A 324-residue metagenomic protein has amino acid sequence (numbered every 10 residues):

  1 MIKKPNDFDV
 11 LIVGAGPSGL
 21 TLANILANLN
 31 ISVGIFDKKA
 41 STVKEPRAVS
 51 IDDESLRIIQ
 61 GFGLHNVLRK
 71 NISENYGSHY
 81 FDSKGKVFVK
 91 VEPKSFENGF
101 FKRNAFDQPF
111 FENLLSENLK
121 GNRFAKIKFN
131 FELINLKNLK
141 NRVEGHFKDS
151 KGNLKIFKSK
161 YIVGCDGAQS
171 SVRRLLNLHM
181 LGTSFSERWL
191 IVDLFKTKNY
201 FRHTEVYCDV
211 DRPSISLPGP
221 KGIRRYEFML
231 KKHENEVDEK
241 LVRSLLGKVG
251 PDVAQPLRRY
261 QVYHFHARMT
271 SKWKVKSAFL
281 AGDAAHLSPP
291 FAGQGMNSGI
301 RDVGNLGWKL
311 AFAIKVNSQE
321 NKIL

Functional and structural regions predicted by a protein language model:
I2-S18: Beta1/beta-strand and adjacent pyrophosphate-binding region of the FAD-binding site in flavoprotein oxidoreductases
N6-F8, K151-Y161: Core beta-strand elements of the Rossmann-like FAD/NAD(P) dinucleotide-binding domain in flavoenzyme oxidoreductases
V10-I12, V33, A278: Conserved hydrophobic helix-helix packing surfaces used for dimerization/oligomerization
A15-N24, I59, L115, G164 (+2 more regions): Conserved mid-domain beta->alpha element of the FAD-binding
A27-R47: Glycine-rich FAD pyrophosphate-binding loop
R47, I51-N118, G219: Active-site-adjacent segment of FAD-dependent monooxygenases/related oxidoreductases
E117, Y161, C165-F265: Conserved FAD-binding catalytic core of PHBH/FMO-like flavoproteins
F129-V143: A conserved short coil-to-beta-strand element within the FAD-binding core of flavoproteins
